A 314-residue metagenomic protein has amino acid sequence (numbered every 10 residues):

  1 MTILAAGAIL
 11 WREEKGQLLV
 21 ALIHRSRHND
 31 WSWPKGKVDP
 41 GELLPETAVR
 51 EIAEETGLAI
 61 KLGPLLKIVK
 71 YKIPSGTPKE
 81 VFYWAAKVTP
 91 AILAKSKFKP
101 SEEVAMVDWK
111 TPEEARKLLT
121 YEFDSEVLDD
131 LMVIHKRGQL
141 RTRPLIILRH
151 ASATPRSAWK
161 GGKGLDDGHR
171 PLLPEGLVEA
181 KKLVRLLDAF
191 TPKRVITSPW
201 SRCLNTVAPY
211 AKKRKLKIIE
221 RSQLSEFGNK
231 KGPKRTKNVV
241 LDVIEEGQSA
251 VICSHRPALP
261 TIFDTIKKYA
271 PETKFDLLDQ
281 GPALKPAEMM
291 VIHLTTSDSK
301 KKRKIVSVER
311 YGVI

Functional and structural regions predicted by a protein language model:
M1-W33, L145-A151: N-terminal strand-loop-strand
L10, L22-H24, Y83-K87, D108-W109 (+1 more regions): Short, well-ordered beta-strand micro-motif
Q17-L58, P155-P171: Conserved Nudix-box catalytic region and its N-terminal flanking loop in Nudix hydrolases and closely related
N29-D30, F98-A151, P155: Nudix hydrolase/Nudix homology domain
G36, T47, L140-G232, K237 (+5 more regions): Active-site-proximal alpha-helix that buttresses catalytic centers in soluble enzyme cores
V38-L62, V69-F123: Unchanged
P144-I146, E245-P257: Generic beta-sheet signal
G232-Q248: A short, acidic, amphipathic alpha-helical segment used as a generic capping/interface helix at domain edges
